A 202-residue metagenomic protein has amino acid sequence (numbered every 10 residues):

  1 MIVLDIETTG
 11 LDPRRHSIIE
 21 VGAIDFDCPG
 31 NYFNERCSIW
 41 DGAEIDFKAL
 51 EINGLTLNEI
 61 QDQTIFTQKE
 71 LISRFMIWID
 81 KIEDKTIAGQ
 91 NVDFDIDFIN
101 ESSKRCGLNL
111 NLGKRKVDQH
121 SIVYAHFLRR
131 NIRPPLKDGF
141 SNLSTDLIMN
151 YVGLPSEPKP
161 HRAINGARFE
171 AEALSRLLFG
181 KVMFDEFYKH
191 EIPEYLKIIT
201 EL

Functional and structural regions predicted by a protein language model:
M1-N100, I148-P155: Conserved non-catalytic scaffold segment of RNase H-like nuclease domains
L11-P13, Y124, E172: Conserved protein kinase catalytic core
L57-D62, C106-L112, P134-L136, S156-P158: Short, polar/flexible loop-turn hinges at active-site or ligand-entry regions and domain interfaces
Q63, K116, R162: Residue-level "edge-of-site" marker
K69, S73, I96-D97, V117-H120 (+1 more regions): Non-catalytic, well-ordered alpha-helical scaffold segments
T86-D93, D97-S103, P134-E201: Acidic, Mg2+-coordinating catalytic module of metal-dependent nucleases/exonucleases that use a two-metal-ion mechanism
D93-Q119: Substrate-recognition/cap helix-loop segment adjacent to the acidic, metal-dependent catalytic center of Asp-based
K116-D138: Short alpha-helix plus adjacent loop in nuclease-associated cores
